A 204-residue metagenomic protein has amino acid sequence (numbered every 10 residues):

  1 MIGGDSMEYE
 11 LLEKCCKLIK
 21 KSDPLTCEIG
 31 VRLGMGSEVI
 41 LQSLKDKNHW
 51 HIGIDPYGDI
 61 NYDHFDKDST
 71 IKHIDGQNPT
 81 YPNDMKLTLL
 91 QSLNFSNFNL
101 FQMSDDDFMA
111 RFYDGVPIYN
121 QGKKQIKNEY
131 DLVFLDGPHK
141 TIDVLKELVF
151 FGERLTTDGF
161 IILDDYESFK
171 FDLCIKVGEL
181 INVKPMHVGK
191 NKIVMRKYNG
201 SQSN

Functional and structural regions predicted by a protein language model:
G3, Y9-N204: S-adenosylmethionine/decaboxylated-SAM
